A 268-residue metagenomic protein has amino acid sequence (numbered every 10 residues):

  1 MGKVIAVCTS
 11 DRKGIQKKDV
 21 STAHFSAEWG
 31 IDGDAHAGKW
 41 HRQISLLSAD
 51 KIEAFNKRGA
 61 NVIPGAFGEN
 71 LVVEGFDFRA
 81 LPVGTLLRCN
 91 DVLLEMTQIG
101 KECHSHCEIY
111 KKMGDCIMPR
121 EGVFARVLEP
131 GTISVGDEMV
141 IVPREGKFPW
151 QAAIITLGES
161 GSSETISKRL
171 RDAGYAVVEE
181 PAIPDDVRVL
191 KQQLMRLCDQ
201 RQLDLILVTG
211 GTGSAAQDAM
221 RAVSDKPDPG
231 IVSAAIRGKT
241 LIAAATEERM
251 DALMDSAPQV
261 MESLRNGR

Functional and structural regions predicted by a protein language model:
M1-W150: Metal-cofactor-dependent catalytic cores
E138, V142-R268: Non-catalytic beta/alpha edge segments that cap or flank active sites
